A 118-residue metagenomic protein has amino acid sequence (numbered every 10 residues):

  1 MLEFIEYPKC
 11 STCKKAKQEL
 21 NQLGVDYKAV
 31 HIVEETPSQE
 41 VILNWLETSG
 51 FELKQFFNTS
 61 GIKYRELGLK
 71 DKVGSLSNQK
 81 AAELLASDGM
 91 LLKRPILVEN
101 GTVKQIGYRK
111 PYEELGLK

Functional and structural regions predicted by a protein language model:
M1-L23, Y27-I32: Local sequence-structure signature of Cys/Sec-based thiol-disulfide redox active-site neighborhoods
E34-L117: Thiol/selenol-based redox catalytic cores and closely related redox-interacting motifs
